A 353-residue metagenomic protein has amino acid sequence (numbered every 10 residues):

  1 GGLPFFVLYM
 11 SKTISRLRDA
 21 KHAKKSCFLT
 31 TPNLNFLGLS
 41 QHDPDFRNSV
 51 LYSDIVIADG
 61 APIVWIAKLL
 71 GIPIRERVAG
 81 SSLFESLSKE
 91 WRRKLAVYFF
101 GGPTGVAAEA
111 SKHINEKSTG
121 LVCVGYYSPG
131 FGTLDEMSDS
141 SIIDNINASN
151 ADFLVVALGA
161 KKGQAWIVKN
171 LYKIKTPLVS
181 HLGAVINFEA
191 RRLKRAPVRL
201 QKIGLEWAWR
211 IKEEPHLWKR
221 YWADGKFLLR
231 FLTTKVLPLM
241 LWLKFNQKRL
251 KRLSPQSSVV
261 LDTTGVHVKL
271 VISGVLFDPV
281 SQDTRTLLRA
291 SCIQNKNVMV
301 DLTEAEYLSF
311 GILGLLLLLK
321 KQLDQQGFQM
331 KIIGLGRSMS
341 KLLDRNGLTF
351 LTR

Functional and structural regions predicted by a protein language model:
G1-R77: N-terminal nucleotide/polyanion-binding subdomain common to many enzyme families
N33-F36, L158-G163, V185, E304-A305: Short glycine-rich anion-binding loops that position phosphate/pyrophosphate groups of nucleotides and phosphorylated
P62-L69, R195-Q247: A transmembrane-helix-recognition feature enriched in membrane-embedded lipid enzymes and envelope glyco-/phospholipid
A67-N145, S149: Conserved beta-alpha
P129-L134, K175-I211: Short, flexible loop segments at boundaries between secondary-structure elements
I143-A160, T176: Proline-aspartate-enriched helix->loop->beta-strand connector
R252-T286, E304: STAS-typified acidic loop motif
D278-T352: Amphipathic alpha-helical interaction surfaces in cytosolic regulatory modules
